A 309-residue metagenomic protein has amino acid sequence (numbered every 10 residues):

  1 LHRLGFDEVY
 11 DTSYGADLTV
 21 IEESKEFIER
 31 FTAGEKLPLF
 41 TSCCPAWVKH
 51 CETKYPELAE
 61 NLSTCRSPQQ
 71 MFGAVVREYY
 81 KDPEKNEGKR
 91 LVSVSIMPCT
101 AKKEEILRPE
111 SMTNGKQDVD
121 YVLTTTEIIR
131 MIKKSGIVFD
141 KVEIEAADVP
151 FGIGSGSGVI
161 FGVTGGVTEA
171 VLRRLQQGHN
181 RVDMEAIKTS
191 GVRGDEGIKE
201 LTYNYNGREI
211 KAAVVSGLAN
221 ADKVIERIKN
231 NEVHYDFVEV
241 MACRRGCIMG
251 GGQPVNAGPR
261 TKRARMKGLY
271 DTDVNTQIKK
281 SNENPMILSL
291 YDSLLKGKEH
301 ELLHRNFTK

Functional and structural regions predicted by a protein language model:
L1-K309: Iron-sulfur-associated redox domains of electron-transfer enzymes in respiratory and anaerobic energy metabolism
